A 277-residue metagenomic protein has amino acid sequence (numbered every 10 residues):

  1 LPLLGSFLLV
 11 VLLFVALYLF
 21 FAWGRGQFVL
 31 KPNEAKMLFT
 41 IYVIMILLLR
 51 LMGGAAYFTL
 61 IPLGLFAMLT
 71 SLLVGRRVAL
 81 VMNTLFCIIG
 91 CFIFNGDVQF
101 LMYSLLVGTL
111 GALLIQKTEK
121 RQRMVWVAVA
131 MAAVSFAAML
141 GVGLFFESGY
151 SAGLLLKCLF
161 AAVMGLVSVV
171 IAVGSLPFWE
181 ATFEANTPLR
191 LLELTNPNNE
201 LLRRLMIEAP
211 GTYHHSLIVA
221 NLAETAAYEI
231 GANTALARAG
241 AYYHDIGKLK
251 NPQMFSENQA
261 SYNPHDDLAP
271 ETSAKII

Functional and structural regions predicted by a protein language model:
L1-V15: Extracytoplasmic
L19-Y213: Generic detector of multi-pass transmembrane helix bundles and their immediately adjacent loops in polytopic membrane
L202-I277: Divalent metal-dependent catalytic cores for phosphoryl transfer on phosphate-bearing substrates
